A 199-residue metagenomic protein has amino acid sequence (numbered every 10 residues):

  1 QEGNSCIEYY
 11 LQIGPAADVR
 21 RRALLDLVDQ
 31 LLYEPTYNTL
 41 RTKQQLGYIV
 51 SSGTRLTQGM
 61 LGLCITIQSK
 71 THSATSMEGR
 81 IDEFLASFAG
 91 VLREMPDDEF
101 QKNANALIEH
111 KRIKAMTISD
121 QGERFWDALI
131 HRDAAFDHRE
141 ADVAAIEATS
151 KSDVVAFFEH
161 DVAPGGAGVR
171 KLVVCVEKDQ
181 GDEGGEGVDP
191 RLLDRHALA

Functional and structural regions predicted by a protein language model:
Q1, S5-I7, Q12-G14, E99-A199: C-terminal regions of mature proteins
E8-Y10, L27, T39, I49 (+2 more regions): Structured core elements
Y9, V19-L32: Active/ligand-binding-proximal structured segments within catalytic/core domains that scaffold catalytic residues
P15-V19, L27, T54, I67-H72 (+2 more regions): Short, contiguous acidic/charged loop-to-helix segments that flank catalytic cores in large enzymes
D18-R21, H72-G79, D182-V188: Short, conserved charged micro-motifs
R20-R21, G47, A89-G90, E94 (+2 more regions): Marks the mature luminal ectodomains of secretory-pathway proteins
L31, P35, T39, R55-S119 (+1 more regions): M16/insulysin-pitrilysin zinc metalloprotease superfamily fold
G47-G53: A short linear hydrophobic-aromatic micro-motif
